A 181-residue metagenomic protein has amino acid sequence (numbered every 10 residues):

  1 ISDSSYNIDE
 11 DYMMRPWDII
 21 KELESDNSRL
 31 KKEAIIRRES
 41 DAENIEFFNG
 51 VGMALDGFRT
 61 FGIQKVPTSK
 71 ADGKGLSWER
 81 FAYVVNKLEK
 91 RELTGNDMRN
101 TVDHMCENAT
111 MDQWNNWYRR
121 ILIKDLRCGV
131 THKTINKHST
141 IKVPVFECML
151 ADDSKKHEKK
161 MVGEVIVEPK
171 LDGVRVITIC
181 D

Functional and structural regions predicted by a protein language model:
I1-D181: N-terminal nucleic-acid-engaging modules of covalent nucleotidyltransferase systems
